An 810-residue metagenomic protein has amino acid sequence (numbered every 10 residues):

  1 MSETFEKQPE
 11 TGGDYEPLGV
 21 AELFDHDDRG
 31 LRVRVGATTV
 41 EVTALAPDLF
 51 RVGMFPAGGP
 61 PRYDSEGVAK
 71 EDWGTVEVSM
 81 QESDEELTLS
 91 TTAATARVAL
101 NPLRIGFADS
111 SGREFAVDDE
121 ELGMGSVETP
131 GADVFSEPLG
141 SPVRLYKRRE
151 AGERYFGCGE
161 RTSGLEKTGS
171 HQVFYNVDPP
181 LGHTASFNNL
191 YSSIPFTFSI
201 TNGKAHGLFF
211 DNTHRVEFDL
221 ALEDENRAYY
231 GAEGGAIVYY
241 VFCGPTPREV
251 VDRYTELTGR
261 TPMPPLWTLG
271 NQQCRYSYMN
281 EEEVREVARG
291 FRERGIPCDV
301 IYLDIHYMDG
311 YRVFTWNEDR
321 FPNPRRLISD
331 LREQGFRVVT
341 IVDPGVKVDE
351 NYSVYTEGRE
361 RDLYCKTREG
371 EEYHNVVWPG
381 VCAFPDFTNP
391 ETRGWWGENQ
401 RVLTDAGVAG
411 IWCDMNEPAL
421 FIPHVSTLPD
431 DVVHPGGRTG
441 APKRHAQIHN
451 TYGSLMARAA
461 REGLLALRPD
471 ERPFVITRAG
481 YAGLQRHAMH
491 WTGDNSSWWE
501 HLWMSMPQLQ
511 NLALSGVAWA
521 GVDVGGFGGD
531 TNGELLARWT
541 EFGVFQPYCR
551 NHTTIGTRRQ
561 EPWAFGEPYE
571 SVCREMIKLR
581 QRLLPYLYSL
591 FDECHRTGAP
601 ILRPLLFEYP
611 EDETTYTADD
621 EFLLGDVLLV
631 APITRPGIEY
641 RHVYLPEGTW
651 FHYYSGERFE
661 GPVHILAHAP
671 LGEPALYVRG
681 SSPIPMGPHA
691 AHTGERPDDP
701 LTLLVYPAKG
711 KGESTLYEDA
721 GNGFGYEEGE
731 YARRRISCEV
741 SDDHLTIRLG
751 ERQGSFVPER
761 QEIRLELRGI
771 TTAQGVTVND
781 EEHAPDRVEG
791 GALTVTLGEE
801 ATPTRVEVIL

Functional and structural regions predicted by a protein language model:
S2-F24, D28, T43-E85: A low-complexity, Ser/Thr/Gly/Pro-enriched, surface-exposed linker/loop concept that marks segments flanking
T4, F55-A57, D64-G67, P297-C573 (+1 more regions): Aromatic- and carboxylate-enriched substrate-binding clefts and catalytic-loop regions of carbohydrate-active enzymes
R34-V35, F55, V76-P265, R275-Y276 (+5 more regions): Catalytic and substrate-binding clefts that recognize carbohydrates or anionic sugar/phosphate headgroups
V42, F196, F291, L331 (+3 more regions): Conserved, mostly hydrophobic/aromatic
V42, V52, T88-A93, L629-P632 (+1 more regions): Short, well-ordered beta-strand segments enriched in hydrophobic/aromatic residues
R62-E77, Y653-L671, G775-L797: Solvent-exposed beta-strand/loop surfaces of large extracellular or lumenal domains
E283-L303: Catalytic domains of carbohydrate-active enzymes, especially glycoside hydrolases
E462-A466, D470-P473, G480-W491, M504-Q508 (+3 more regions): Catalytic core of carbohydrate-active enzymes
